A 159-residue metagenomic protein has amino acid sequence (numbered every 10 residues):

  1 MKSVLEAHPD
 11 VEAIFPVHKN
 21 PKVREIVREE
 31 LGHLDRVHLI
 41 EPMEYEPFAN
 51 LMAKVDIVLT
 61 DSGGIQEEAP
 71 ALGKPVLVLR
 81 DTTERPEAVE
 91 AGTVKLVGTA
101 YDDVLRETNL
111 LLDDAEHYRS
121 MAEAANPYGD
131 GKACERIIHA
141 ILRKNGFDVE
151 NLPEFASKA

Functional and structural regions predicted by a protein language model:
M1-V11, F15, N20-A159: Nucleotide-activated sugar donor-binding and catalytic core shared by glycosyltransferases and related lipid-linked
